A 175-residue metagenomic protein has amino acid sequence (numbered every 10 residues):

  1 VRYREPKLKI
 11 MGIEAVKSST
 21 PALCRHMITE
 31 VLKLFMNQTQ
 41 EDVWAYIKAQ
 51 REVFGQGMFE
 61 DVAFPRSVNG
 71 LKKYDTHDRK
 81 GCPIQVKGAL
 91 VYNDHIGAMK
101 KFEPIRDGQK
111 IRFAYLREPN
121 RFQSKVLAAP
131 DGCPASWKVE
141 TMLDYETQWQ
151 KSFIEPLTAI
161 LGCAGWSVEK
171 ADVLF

Functional and structural regions predicted by a protein language model:
V1-F175: DNA-dependent DNA polymerase catalytic subunits
